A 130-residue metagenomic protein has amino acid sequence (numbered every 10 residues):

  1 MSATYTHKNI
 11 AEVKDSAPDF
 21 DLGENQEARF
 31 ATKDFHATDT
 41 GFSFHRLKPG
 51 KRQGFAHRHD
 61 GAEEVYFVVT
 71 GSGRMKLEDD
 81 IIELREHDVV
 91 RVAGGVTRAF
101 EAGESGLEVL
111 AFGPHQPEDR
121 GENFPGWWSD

Functional and structural regions predicted by a protein language model:
M1-D39, G121-D130: A short, N-terminal "cap"/entry segment at the start of jelly-roll beta-barrel domains of the cupin/DSBH fold
A3, A99-D130: Double-stranded beta-helix
N25-F30, S43-D60: Conserved short histidine dyad/triad with adjacent acidic residue
T32-D34, G54-D60, E101-A102, G126: Short histidine-centered beta-strand/loop micro-motifs that create catalytic or ligand/metal-coordination sites
F55, M75-K76, V92, R98-E104: Short beta-strand His + acidic residue motifs that chelate non-heme Fe in jelly-roll/DSBH and cupin folds
G61, D80, V96, S105-G106: A generic "binding-loop/recognition-motif" signal
G61-E63, F67-G73: Glycine- and acidic-residue-biased ligand/ion/polar-headgroup-sensing regions
D79-G95: Short acidic-glycine-tyrosine-enriched beta hairpin
